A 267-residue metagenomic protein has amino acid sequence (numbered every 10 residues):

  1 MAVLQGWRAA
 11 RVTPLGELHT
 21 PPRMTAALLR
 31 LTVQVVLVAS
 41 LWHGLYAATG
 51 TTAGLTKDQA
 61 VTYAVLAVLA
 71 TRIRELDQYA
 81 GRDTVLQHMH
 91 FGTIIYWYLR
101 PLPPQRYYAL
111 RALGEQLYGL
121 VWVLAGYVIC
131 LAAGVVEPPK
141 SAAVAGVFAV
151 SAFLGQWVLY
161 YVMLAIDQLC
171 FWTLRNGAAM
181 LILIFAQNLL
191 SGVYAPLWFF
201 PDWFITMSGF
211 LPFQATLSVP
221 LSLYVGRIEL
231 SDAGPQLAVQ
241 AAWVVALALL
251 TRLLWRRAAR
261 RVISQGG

Functional and structural regions predicted by a protein language model:
M1-G267: Hydrophobic transmembrane alpha-helices and immediately adjacent juxtamembrane helices of multi-pass inner-membrane
